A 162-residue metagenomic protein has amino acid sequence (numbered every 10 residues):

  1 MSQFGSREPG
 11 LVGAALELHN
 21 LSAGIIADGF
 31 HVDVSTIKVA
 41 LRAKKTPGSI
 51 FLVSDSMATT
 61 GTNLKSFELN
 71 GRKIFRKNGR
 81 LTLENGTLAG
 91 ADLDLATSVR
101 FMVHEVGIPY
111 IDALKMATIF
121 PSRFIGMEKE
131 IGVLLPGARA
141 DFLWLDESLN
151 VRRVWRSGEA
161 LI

Functional and structural regions predicted by a protein language model:
M1-D112, A117, R123-E128, L145-N150: Active-site-adjacent C-terminal substructures of enzyme catalytic domains
A117-T118, A138: A general structural motif at alpha-helix termini
R123, V133-I162: C-terminal cap of metal-dependent C-N hydrolases
